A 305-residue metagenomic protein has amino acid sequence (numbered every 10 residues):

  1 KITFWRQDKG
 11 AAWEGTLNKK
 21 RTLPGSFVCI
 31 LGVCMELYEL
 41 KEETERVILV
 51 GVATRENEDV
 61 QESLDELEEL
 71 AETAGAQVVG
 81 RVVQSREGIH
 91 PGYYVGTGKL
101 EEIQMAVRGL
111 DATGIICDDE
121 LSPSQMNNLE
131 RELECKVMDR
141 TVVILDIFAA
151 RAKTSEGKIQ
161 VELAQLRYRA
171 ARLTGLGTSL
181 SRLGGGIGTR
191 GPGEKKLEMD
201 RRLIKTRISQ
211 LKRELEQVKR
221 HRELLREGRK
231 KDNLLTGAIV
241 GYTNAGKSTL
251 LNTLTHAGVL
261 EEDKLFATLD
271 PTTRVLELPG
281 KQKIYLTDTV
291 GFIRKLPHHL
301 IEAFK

Functional and structural regions predicted by a protein language model:
E14, R21-F27, V33: Targeting/processing segments of secretory and organellar proteins
F27-D146: N-terminal accessory targeting/assembly segments
M126-N127, L296-H298: Conserved ATPase-coupling elements of RecA-like P-loop NTPase cores
V143-G228: Extended, highly charged alpha-helical segments
T189-G191, E198, L203-T206, R213-R294: Conserved G1/Walker A P-loop phosphate-binding module
L300-K305: Inter-motif core of Ras-like GTPase G domains
